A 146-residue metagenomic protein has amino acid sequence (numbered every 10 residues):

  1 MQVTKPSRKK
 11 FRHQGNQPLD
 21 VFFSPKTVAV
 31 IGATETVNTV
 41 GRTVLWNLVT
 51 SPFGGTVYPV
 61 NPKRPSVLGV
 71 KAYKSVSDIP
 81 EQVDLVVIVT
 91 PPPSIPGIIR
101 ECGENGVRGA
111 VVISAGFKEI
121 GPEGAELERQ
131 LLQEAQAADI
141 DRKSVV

Functional and structural regions predicted by a protein language model:
M1-G54, Y58-N61: Hydrophobic, well-ordered beta-alpha structural blocks that scaffold small-molecule cofactor pockets
N38-R42, P96-E104, F117-E126: Glycine/threonine-rich flexible loop motifs
S51-G55, N105-G109, A137-I140: A short helix->loop->beta-strand "cap" motif at the edges of active sites that frequently abuts
N61-P65, S114-E119: Short, ordered loop/turn segments at secondary-structure junctions
L68, Y73-V89: Mobile, glycine- and charge-enriched loop segments and immediately flanking short secondary-structure elements within
V76-E81, P93-A115: Rossmann-fold NAD(P) dinucleotide-binding segment
A115-D139: Rossmann-fold NAD(P)-binding glycine/threonine-rich loop
K143-V146: Conserved small/polar residues in nucleotide/adenosyl-binding loops
